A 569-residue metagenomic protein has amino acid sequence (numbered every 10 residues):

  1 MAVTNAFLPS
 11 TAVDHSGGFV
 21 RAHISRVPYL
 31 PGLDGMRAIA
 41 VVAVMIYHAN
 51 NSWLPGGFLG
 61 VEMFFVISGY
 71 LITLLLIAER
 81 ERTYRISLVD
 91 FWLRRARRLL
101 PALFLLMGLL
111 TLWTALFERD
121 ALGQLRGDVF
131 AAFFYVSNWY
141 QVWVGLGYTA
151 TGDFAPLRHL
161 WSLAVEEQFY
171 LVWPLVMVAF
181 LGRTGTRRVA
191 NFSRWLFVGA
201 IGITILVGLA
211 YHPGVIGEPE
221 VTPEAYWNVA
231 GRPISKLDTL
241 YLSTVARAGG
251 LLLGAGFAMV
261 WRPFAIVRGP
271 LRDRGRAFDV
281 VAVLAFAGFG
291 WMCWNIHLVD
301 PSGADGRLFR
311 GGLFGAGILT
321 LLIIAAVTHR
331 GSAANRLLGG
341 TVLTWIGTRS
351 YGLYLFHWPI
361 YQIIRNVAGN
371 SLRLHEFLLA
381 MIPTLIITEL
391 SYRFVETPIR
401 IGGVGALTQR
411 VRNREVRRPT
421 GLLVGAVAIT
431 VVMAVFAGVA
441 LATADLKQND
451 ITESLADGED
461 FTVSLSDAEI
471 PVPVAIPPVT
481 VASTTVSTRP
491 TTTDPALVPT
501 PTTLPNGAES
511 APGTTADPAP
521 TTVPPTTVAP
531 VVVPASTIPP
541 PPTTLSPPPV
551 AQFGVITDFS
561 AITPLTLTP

Functional and structural regions predicted by a protein language model:
A2-V13, Y211-I216, V221-W227, N295-P301 (+3 more regions): Extracellular/periplasmic envelope-modification machinery, especially enzymes that add or remove acyl/ester groups on
A2-V411, T420: Membrane-interface helix/loop caps of multi-pass membrane proteins
